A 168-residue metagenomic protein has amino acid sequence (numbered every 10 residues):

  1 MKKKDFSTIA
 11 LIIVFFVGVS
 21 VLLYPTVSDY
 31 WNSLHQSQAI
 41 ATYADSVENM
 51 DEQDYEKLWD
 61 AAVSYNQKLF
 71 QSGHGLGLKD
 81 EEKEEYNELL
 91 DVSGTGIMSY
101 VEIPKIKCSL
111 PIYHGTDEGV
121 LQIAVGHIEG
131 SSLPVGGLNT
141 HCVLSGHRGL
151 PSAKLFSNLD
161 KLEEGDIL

Functional and structural regions predicted by a protein language model:
K4-I167: Solvent-exposed, non-transmembrane regions of membrane-associated and secreted proteins
